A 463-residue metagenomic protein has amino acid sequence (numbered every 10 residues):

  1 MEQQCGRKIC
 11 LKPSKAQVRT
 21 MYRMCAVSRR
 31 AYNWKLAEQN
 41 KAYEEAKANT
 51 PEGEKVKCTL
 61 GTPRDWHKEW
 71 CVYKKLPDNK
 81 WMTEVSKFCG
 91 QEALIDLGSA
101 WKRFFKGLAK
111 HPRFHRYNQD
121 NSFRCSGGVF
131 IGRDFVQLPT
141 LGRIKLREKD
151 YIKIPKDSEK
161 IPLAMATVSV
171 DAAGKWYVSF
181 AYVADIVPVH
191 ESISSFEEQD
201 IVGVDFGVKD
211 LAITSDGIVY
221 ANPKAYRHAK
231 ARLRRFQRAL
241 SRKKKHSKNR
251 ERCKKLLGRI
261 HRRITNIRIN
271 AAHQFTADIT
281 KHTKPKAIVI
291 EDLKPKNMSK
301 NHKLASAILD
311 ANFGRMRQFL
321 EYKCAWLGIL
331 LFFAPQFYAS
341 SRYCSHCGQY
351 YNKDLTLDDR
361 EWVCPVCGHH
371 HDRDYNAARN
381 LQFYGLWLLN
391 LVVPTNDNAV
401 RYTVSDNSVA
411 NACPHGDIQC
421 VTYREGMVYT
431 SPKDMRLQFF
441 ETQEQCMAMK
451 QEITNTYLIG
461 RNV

Functional and structural regions predicted by a protein language model:
M1-G90, T442, N462: Gly/serine-rich nucleotide phosphate-binding loop at the start of the catalytic core of nucleotide/ADP-ribose-handling
C5, R19, K156-E159, A172-V463: Positively charged, helix-rich recognition surfaces that bind polyanionic ligands
K8-C10, R143, M165, I201: Well-ordered beta-strand positions in beta-sheet-rich domains
K35, C89, A93-F104, Y375-G385 (+1 more regions): Stable alpha-helical structural segments in soluble proteins, enriched in small hydrophobic residues
L36-Y43, K47, W101, F105-P112 (+1 more regions): Long, hydrophobic, amphipathic alpha-helical segments used as structural scaffolds
E52-K68, R113-G128, K255-H261, V400-A412 (+1 more regions): Amphipathic alpha-helical surface "interface" segments used for docking/oligomerization or membrane association within
L60-A172, N266: Acidic carboxylate diad motif detector
